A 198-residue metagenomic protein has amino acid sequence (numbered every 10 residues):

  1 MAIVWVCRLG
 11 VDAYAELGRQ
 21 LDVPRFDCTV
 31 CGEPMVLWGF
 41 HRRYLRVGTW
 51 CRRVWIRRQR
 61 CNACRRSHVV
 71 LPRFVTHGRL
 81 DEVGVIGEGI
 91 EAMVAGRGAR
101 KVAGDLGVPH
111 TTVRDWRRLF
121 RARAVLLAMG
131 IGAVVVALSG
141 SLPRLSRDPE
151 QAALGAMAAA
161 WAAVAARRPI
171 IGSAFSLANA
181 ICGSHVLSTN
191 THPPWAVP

Functional and structural regions predicted by a protein language model:
M1-D12, Q20-V23, L126-P198: Long C-terminal interaction/binding lobes of large macromolecular proteins
M1-V75: Short, conserved DNA-binding cores of transcription-related domains
A2, G10, G18, G32 (+11 more regions): Residue-identity detector for glycine
R60-S146: Short, positively charged, Gly/Tyr-enriched micro-motifs that form contact patches at catalytic or ligand/partner
